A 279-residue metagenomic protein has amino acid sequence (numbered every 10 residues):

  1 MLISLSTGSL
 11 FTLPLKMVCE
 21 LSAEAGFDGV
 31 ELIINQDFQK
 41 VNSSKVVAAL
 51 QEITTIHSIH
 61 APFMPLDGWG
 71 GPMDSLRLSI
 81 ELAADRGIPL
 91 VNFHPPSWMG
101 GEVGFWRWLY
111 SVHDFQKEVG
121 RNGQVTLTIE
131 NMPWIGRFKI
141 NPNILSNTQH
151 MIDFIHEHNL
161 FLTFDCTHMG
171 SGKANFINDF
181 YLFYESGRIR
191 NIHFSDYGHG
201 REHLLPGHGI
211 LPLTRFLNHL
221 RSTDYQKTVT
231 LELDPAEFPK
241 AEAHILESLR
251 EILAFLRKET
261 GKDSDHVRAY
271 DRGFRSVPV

Functional and structural regions predicted by a protein language model:
M1-S4, F11-A23, R77-P89, P96-G100 (+3 more regions): Histidine-acidic metal/acid-base catalytic patches
M1-S4, G8, K45-H57, D67 (+2 more regions): Mobile, glycine- and charge-enriched loop segments and immediately flanking short secondary-structure elements within
D28, L32-W108, N122, Q226-T228 (+1 more regions): Structural motif corresponding to the early beta-alpha repeats
V46-P62, V112-G123, Q149-E157, L213-F216: Alpha-helix-loop-beta-strand connector modules within alpha/beta enzyme cores
S58-I59, I129, F164, L231: Hydrophobic residues in well-ordered beta-strands that form the structural core
M64-D67, H94-W106, N131-P142, C166-G170 (+1 more regions): Surface-exposed cleft-lining segments at the edges of enzyme active sites
H113-W134, I252-L256: Catalytic cores of phosphodiester-bond-cleaving enzymes
G123-H156: Basic- and aromatic-lined ligand-binding clefts that recognize polyanionic substrates
